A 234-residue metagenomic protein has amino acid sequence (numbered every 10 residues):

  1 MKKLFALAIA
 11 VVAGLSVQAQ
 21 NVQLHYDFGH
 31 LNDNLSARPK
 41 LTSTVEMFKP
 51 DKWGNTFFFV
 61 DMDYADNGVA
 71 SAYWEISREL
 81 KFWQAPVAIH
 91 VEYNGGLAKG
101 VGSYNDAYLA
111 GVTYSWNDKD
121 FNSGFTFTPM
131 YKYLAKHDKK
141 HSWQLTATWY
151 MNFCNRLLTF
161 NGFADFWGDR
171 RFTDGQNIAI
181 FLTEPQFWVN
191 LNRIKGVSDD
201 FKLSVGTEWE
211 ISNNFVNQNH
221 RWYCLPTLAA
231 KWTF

Functional and structural regions predicted by a protein language model:
M1-N21: Cleavable N-terminal export/targeting peptides
Q18-D66: Short glycine/proline- and aromatic-enriched beta-strand/turn motifs that initiate or cap beta-hairpins
Y26-H30, M62-D66, Y93-K99, P129-A135 (+3 more regions): Transmembrane beta-strands of outer-membrane beta-barrel pores
L35-P39, D66-A70, V101-D106, K136-H141 (+2 more regions): Replace "Gram-negative outer membrane beta-barrel proteins" with "bacterial and organellar outer membrane beta-barrel
V45, I76, A110-V112, L145-W149 (+2 more regions): Membrane-embedded beta-strands of outer-membrane beta-barrel proteins, especially the hydrophobic/small aromatic
W53-N55, E79-H90, N117-F125, N152-F160 (+1 more regions): Short loop/turn motifs that connect adjacent beta-strands in outer-membrane beta-barrel proteins
L134-S204, W209-N214, W232-F234: Outer-membrane beta-barrel transmembrane domain signature
W222-F234: Outer-membrane beta-barrel "beta-signal"
